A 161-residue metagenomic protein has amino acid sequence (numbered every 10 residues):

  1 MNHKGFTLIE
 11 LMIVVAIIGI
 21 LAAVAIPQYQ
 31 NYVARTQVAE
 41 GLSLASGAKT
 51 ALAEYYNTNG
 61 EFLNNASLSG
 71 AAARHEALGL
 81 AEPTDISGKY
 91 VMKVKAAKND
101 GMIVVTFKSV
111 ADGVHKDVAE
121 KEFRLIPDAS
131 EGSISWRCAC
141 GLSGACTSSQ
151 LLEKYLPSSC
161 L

Functional and structural regions predicted by a protein language model:
M1-K49: N-terminal single-pass transmembrane signal-anchor helix
L21-V24, G47-A48, E54, D128 (+1 more regions): Alpha-helical protein-protein interaction elements
A34-N64, G70-A73: Membrane-proximal N-terminal amphipathic helix
N57-L161: Periplasmic/extracellular, small/polar-rich flexible segments of pilin-like filament-forming proteins
